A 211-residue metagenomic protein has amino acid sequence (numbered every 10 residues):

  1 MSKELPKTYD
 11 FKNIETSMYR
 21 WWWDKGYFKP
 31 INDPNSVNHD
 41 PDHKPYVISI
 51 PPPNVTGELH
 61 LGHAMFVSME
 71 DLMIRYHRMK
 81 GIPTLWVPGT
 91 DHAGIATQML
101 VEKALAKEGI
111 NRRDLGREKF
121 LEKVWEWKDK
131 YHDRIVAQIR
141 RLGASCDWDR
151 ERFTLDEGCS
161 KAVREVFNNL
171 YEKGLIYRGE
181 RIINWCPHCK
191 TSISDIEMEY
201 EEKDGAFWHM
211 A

Functional and structural regions predicted by a protein language model:
M1-A211: N-terminal, positively charged nucleic-acid-binding surface of large information/translation enzymes
